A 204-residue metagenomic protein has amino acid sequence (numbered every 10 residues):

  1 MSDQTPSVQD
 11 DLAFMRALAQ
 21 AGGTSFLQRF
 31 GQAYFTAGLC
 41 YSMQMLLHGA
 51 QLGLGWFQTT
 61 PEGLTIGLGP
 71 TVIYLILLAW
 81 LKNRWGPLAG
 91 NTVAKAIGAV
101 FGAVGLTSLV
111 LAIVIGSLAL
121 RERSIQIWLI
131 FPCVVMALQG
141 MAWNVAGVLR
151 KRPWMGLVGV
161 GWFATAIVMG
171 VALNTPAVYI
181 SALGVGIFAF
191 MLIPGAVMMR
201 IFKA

Functional and structural regions predicted by a protein language model:
M1-F30: N-terminal juxtamembrane cytosolic/stromal segments of multi-pass membrane proteins
A21, I76-A94, M141-L149, L192-R200: C-terminal ends of transmembrane helices
S25-I115: Selected alpha-helical membrane-embedding segments in polytopic membrane proteins
C40-L47, P70-Y74, L111, V135-A142 (+2 more regions): Membrane-embedded alpha-helical transmembrane segments of multi-pass integral membrane proteins
G49-P61, I115-L129, A172-V178: Helix-coil boundary and interhelical linker segments in multi-pass alpha-helical membrane proteins
E62-V72, E122-M136, V185: Structural signature of hydrophobic alpha-helical transmembrane segments
F101-M155, G159: Membrane-proximal helix-loop-helix units in multi-pass membrane proteins
A142-A204: Terminal transmembrane helical module of multi-pass membrane proteins
